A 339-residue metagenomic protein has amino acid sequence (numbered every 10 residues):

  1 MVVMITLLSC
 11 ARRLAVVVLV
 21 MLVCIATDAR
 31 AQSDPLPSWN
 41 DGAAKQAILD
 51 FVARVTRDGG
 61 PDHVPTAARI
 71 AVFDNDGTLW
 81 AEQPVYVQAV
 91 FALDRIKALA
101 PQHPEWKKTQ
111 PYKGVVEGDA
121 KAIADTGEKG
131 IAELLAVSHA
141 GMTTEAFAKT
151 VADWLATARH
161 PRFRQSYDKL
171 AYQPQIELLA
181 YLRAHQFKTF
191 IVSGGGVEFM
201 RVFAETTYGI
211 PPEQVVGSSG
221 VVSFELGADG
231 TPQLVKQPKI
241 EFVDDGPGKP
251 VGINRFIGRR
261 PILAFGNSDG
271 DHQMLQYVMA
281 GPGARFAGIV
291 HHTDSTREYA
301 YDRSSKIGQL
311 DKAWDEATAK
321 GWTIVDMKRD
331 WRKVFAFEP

Functional and structural regions predicted by a protein language model:
V2-V16: Bacterial N-terminal signal peptides that target proteins for export
L7-C10, M21, A29-N75, K97 (+2 more regions): Non-catalytic pre-domain segments flanking phosphatase-related domains
A15-I25: Bacterial N-terminal signal peptides
A31-W39, A43-L49, A53, A68 (+2 more regions): C-terminal cap/substrate-recognition subdomain and adjoining C-terminal extension of metal-dependent phosphatase-like
Q32, V85, V90-K169, Q173: A metal-dependent, Asp-based hydrolase signature
R57-G59, W80-E82, F224-E225: Short, solvent-exposed loop/turn elements at domain surfaces
R69-P84, L275: Asp-based phosphoryl-transfer active-site loop
E82-V85, V90-L93, V202-F203, Y277: Short, solvent-exposed loop/turn and secondary-structure capping segments
